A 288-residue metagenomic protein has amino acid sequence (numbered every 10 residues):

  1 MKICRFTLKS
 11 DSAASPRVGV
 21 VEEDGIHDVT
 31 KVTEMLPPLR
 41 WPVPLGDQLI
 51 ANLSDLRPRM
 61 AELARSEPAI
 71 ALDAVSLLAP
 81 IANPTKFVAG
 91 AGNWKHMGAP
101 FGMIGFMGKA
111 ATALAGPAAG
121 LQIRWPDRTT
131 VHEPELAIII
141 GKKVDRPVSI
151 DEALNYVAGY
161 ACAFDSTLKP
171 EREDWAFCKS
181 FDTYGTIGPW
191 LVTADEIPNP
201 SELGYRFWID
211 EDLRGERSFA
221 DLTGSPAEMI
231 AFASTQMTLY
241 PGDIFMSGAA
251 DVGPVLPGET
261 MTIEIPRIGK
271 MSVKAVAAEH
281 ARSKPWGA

Functional and structural regions predicted by a protein language model:
M1-P100, E196-P198, T262-E264, R282 (+1 more regions): N-terminal non-catalytic cap/leader segment that marks the start of a structured domain
K9-D11, W94-K95, K143-D145, A250-P254 (+1 more regions): Short, charged beta-turn/beta-strand-edge "cap" motif at the junction between a beta-strand and an adjacent loop
E22, I209-E211, G248, P266: Short strand-turn-strand beta-turns centered on an Asx-Gly dipeptide
L78-A227, Q236, E279-A288: Glycine-enriched loop-and-adjacent helix/strand subsegments that border the catalytic/binding cleft of enzyme cores
L136, F245-M246, M261: Generic structural signal for buried aliphatic residues
G224-L256: A conserved acidic, glycine/proline-rich C-terminal tail/linker
